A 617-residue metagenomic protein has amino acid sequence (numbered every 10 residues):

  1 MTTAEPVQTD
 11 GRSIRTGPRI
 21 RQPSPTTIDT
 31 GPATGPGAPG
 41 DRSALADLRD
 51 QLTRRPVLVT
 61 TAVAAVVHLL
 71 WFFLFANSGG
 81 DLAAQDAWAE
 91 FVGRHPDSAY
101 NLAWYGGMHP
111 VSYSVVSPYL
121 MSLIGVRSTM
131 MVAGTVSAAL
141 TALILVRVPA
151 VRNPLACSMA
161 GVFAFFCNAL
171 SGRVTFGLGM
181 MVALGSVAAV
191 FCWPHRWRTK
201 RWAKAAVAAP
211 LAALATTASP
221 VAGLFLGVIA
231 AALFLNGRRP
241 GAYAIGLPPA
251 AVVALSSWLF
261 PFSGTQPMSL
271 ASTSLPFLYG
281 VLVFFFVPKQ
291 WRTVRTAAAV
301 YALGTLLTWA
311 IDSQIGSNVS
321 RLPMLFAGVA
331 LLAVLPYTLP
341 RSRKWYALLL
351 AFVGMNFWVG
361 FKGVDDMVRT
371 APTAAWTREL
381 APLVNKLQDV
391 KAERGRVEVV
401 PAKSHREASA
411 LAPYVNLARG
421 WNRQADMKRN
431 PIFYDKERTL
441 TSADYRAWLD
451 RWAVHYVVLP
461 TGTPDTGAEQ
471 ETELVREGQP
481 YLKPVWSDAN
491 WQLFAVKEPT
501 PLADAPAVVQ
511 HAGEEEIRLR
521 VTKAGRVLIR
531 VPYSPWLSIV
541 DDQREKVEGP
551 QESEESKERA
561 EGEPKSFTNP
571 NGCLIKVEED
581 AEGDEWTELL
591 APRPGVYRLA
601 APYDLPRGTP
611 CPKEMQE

Functional and structural regions predicted by a protein language model:
M1-L70, Q616-E617: Start-transfer (signal-anchor) and selected internal transmembrane alpha helices of multi-pass inner/ER membrane
T53-G80, L255, M355-W358: Transmembrane signal-anchor helices characteristic of membrane glycosylation enzymes that use polyprenol
A64, A138-A139, L143, N153-P194 (+3 more regions): Membrane-embedded helix bundles of polyisoprenyl
L69-A156, A160-M180, L184, P220: Active-site lumenal/periplasmic loops and adjacent helix-entry segments of GT-C-fold, multi-pass membrane
A76-W88, H95-S98, Y105, G179 (+3 more regions): Transmembrane catalytic cores of multi-pass membrane glycosyltransferases and polysaccharide-assembly enzymes
W104, F191-K204, L235-Y243, L331-A347: Membrane-interface junctions at the ends of membrane-embedded or membrane-associated helices
S342-D365: Internal/C-terminal transmembrane anchor helices
G363-R544, P550, E561-E617: Extracytoplasmic
